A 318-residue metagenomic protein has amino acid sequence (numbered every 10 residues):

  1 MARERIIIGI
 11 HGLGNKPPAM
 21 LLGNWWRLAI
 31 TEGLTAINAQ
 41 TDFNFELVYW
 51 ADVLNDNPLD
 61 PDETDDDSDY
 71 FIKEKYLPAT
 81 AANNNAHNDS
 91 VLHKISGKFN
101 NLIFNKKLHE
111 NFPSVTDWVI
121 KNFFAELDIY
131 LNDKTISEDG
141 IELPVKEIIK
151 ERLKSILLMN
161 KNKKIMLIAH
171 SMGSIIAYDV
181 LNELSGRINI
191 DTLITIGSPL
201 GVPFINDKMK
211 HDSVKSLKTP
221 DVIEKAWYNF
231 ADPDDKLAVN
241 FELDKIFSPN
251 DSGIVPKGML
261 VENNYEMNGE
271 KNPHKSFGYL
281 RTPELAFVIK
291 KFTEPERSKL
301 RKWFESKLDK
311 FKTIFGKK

Functional and structural regions predicted by a protein language model:
A2-A51, N55-P61, F99-I168, M172-K318: Lipid deacylating catalytic domains
F43-G97: N-terminal accessory alpha/beta regions
